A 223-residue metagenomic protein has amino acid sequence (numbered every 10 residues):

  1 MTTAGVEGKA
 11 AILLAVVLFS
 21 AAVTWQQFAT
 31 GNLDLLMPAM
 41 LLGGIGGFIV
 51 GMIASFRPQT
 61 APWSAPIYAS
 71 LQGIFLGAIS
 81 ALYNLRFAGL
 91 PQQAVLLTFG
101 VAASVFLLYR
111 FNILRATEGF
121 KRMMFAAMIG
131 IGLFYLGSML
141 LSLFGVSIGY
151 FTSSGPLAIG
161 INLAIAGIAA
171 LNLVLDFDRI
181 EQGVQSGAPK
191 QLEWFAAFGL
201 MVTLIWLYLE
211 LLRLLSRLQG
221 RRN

Functional and structural regions predicted by a protein language model:
M1-N223: A hydrophobic alpha-helical transmembrane-helix feature that marks the membrane cores and membrane-interface segments
